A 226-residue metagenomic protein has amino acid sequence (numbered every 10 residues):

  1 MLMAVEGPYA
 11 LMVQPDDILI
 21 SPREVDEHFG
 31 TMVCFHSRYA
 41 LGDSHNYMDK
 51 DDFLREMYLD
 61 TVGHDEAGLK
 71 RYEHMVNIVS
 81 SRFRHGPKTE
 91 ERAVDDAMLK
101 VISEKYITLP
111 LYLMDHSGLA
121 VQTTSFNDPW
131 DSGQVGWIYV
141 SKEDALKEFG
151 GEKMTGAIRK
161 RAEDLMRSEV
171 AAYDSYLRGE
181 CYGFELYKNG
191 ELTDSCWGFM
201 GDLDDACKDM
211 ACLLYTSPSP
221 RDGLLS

Functional and structural regions predicted by a protein language model:
M1-K88, M200-D209: Non-catalytic accessory regions used for complex assembly or targeting
D96-E104: Short N-terminal edge-element motif at the start of the domain
I107-K147: Internal, hydrophobic cores of structured domains that mediate oligomerization or house catalytic pockets within large
V121-S125, E191-L203: Short amphipathic beta-strand/extended segments with alternating polar/hydrophobic composition
L165, G179: Catalytic phosphate/metal-binding cores of nucleic-acid and nucleotide-processing enzymes, i.e., regions that mediate
Y182-K188: Short polybasic amphipathic segments
Y215-P220: Conserved small/polar residues in nucleotide/adenosyl-binding loops
